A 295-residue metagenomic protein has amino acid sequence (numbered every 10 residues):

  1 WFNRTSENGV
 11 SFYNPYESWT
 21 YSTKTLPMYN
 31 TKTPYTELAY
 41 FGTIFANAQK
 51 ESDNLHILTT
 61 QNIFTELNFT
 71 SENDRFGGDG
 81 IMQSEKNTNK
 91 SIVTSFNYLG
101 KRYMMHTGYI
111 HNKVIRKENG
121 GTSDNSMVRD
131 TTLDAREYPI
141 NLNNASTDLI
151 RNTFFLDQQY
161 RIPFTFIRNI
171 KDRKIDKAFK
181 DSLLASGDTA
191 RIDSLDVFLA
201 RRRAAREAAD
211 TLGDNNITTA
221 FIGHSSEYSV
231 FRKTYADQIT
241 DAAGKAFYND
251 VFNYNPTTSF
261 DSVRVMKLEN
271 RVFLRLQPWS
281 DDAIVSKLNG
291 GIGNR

Functional and structural regions predicted by a protein language model:
S6-S11, L26-I44, F69, A220-Y228 (+1 more regions): Transmembrane beta-strand segments of Gram-negative outer membrane beta-barrel proteins
E17-S22, Y29-G80, N87-I92: Outer-membrane beta-barrel translocator/receptor signature
W19-T20, A39, F76-G78, A135-N144 (+2 more regions): Extracytoplasmic loops and strand-loop junctions of Gram-negative outer membrane beta-barrel proteins
L26-T33, T65-E66, R102, P163-I222 (+1 more regions): Short loop/turn motifs that connect adjacent beta-strands in outer-membrane beta-barrel proteins
L38, I57-Q61, T94-G100, L156-I162 (+1 more regions): Residues on the lipid-exposed face of transmembrane beta-strands in outer-membrane beta-barrel proteins
L38-G42, N73-R75, T107-H111, I222-R232 (+2 more regions): Transmembrane beta-barrel strands of outer-membrane/channel proteins
I81-S91, S95-F154, R161: Outer-membrane beta-barrel translocator/channel fold
T122-A135, Q238-T258: Surface-exposed loop/turn segments flanking beta-strands in extracellular/periplasmic regions
